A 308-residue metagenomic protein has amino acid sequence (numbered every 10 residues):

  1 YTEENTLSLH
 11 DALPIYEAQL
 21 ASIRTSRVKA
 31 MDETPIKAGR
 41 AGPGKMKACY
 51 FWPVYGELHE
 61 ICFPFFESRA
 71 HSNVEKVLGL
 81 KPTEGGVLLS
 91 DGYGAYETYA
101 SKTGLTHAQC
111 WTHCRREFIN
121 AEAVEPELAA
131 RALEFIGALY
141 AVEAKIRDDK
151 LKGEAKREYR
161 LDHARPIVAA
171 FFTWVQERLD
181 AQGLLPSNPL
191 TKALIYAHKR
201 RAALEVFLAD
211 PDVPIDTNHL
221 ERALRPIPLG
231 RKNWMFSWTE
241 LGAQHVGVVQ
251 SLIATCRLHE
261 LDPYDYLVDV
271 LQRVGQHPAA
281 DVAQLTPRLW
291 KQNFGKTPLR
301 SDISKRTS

Functional and structural regions predicted by a protein language model:
Y1-D11: Single conserved hydrophobic/aromatic residue that forms the stacking wall/gate of nucleotide- or nucleobase-binding
A12-K102: RNase H-like nuclease fold core
V28, V87, G92, S101-E134: Conserved beta-strand -> loop -> alpha-helix junction used to position metal-binding or nucleic-acid-contacting
M31, S90, T112, L220 (+1 more regions): Single, functionally critical "micro-switch" positions that shape active/binding sites and transmembrane helices
K37, L58-E60, G94-Y96, C114-F118 (+4 more regions): Short loop/turn segments at secondary-structure transitions that flank enzyme active sites
C49-F51, L128-L139: A polyampholytic, Gly/Pro-enriched intrinsically disordered region
T83, Y93-A95, L133-S308: Acidic/histidine-rich catalytic cores and adjacent linkers of DNA breakage/strand-transfer/modification proteins
